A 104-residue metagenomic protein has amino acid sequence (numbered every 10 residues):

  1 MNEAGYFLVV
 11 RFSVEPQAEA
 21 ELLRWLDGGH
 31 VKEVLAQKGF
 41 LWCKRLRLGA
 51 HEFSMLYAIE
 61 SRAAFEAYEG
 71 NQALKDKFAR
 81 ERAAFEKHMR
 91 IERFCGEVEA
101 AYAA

Functional and structural regions predicted by a protein language model:
M1-E3, K44-S54, A79-A104: Glycine-rich beta-strand-turn "strand-cap" elements at beta-sheet edges
G5-F12, S54: Active-site-flanking beta-strand signature of metal-NTP-handling nucleotidyl enzymes and homologous cyclase-like
R11-V14, Y57-S61: Short beta-strand-to-loop capping motifs
P16-A18, S61-A63, E99-Y102: Residues that cap or initiate secondary-structure elements
A18, H30, H51, A64 (+1 more regions): Short phosphate-engaging motifs
A18-W42: Short amphipathic alpha-helical segments
A20-L22, M55, F65-A67, A103: Short acidic, gly/pro-rich beta-turn/loop elements at beta-sheet edges and active-site/ligand-binding grooves
L35-W42, A58-C95: An amphipathic, aromatic/His-enriched active-site/gating alpha helix that lines ligand/cofactor pockets
